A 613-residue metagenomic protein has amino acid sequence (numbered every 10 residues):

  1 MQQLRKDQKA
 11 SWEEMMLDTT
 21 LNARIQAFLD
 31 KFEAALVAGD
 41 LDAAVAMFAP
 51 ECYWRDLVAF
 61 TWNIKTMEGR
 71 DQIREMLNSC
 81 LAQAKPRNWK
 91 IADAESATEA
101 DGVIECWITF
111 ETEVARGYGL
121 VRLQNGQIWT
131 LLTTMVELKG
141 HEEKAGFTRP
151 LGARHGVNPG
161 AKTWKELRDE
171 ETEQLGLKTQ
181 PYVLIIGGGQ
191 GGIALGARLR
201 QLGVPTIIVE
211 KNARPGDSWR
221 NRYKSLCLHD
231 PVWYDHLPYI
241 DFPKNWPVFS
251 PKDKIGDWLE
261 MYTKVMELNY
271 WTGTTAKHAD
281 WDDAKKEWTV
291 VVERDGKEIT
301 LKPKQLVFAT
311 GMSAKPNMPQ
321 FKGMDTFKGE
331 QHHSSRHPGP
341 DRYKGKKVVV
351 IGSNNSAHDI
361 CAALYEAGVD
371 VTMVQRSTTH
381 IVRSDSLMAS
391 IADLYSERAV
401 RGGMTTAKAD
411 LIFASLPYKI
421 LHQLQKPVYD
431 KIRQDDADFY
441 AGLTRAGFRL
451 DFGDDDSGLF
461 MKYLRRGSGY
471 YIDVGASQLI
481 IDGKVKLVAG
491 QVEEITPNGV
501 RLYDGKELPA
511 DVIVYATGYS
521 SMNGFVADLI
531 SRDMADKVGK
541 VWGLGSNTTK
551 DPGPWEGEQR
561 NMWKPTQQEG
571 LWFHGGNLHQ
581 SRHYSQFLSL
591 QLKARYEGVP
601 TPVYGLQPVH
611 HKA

Functional and structural regions predicted by a protein language model:
Q2-A46, P50, D169-Q180: Short, low-complexity N-terminal intrinsically disordered segments enriched in polar/charged residues
Q2-Q8, E14, W107-T109, V114-E171: Short beta-strand edge/turn micro-motifs at domain boundaries
N22, A34, A38-A100: A solvent-exposed, acidic/Ser-Thr-rich amphipathic alpha-helical stretch
E99-F110, W288-V290: A short hydrophobic beta-strand element
H155-P181, H332-G345: A short, basic/flexible loop-to-alpha-helix module at the beginning of a structural domain
Q174-I208, S356-Y365: N-terminal Rossmann-like FAD-binding beta1-loop-alpha1 element of flavoenzymes
P181, V204, V209-K211, K252-N355 (+5 more regions): Flavin (primarily FAD) cofactor-binding/catalytic cores of flavoenzymes
A213-D241, T379-G402: Conserved N-terminal glycine-rich FAD pyrophosphate-binding loop of Rossmann-like flavoproteins
